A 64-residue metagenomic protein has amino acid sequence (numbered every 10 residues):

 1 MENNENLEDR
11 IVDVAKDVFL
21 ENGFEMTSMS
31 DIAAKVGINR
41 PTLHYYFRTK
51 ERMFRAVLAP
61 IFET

Functional and structural regions predicted by a protein language model:
M1-N6: N-terminal intrinsically disordered/low-complexity leader segments
R10-D17, E21, K35, R48 (+1 more regions): Alpha-helical structural segments
E25-M26: Flexible coil/turn residues that form the inter-helical turn or adjacent wing/linker of helix-turn-helix
S30: Residues within the helices of the helix-turn-helix
G37-F47: Short hydrophobic/aromatic patch on the recognition helix
